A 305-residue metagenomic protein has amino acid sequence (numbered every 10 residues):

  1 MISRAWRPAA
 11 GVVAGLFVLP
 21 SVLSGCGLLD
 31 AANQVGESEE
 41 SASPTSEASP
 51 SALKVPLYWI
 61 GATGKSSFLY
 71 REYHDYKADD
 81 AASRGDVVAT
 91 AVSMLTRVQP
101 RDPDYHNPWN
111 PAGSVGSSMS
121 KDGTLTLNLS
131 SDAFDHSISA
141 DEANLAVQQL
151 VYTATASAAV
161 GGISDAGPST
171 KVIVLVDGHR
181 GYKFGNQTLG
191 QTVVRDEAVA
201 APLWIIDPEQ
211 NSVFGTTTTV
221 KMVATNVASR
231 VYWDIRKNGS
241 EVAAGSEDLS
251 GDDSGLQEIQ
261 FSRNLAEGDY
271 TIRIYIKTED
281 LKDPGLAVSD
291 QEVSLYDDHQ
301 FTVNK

Functional and structural regions predicted by a protein language model:
I2-L16, P20-K305: Bimodal "functional hotspot" detector
